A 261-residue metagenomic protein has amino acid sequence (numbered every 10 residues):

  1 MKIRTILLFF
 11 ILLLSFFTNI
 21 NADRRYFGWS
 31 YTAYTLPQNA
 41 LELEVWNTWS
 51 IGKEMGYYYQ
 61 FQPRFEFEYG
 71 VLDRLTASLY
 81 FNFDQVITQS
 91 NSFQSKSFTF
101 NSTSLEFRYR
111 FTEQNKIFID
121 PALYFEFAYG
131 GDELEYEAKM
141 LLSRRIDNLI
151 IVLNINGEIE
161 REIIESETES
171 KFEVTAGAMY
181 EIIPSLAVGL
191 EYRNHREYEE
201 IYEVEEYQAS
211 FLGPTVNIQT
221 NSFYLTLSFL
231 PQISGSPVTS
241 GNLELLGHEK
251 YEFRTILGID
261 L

Functional and structural regions predicted by a protein language model:
M1, N21-A22: Intrinsically disordered, low-complexity regions enriched in serine, threonine, proline and polar/charged residues
M1-L7: Bacterial N-terminal signal peptides that target proteins for export
L7-L8, G28: Short helix-onset patch at the extreme N-terminus, typifying the N->h transition of secretory signal peptides
L8-S15: Bacterial N-terminal signal peptides
A22-T175, M179-D260: Transmembrane beta-barrel domains of Gram-negative outer membranes and organellar outer membranes
